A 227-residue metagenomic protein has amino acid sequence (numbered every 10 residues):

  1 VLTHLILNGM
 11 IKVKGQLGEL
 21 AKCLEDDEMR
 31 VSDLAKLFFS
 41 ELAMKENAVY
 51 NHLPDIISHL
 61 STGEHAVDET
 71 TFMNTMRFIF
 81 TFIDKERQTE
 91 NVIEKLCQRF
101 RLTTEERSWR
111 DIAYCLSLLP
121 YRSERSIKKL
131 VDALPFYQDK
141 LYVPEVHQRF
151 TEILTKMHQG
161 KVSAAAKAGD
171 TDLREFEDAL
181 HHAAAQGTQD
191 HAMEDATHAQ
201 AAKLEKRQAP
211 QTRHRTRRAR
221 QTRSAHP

Functional and structural regions predicted by a protein language model:
V1, D26-D27: Conserved acidic functional residues
V1-M10, K85: Alpha-solenoid helical repeat scaffolds
I6-M10, E28, E46: Flexible interhelical turns and helix-capping residues at alpha-helix boundaries within structured domains
V13-Q16: N-terminal alpha-helical segment
G18-L24, R30-P227: Long internal repeat-built scaffold domains in very large eukaryotic proteins
